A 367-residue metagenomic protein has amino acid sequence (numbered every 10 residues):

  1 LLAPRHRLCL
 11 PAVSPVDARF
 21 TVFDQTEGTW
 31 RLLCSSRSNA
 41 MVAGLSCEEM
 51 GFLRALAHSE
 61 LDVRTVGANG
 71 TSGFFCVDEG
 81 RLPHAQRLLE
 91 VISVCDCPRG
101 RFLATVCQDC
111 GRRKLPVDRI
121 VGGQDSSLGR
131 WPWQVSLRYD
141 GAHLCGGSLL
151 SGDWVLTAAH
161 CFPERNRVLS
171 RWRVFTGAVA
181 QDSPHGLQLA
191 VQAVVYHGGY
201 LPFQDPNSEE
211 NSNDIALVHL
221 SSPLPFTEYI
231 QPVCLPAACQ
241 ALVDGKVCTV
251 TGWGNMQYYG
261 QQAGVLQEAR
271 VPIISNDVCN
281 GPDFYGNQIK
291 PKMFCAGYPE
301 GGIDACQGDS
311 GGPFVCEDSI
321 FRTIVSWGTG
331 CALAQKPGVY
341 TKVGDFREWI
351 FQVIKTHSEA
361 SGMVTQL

Functional and structural regions predicted by a protein language model:
L1-S310, V315-L367: Extracellular "complement/coagulation-type" protease architecture
